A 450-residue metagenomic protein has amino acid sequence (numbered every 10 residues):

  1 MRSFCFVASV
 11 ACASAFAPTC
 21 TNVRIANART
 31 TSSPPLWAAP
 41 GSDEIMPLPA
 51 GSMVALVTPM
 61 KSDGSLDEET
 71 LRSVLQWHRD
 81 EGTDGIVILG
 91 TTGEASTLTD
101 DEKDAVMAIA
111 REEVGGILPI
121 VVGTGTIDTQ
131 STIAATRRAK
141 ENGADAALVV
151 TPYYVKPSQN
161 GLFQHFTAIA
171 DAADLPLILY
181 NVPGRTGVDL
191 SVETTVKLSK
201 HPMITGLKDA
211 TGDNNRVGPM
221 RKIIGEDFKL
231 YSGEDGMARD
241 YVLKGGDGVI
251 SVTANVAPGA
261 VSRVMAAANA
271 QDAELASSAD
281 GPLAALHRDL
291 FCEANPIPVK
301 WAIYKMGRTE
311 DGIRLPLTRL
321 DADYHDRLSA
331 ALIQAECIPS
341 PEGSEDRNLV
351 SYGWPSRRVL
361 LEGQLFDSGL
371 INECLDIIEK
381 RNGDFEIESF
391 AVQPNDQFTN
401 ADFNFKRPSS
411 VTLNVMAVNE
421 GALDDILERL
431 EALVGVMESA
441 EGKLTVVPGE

Functional and structural regions predicted by a protein language model:
M1-V23: N-terminal chloroplast transit peptides
N27-P47: N-terminal plastid-targeting presequences
S42-V54, T58-G187: Active-site beta->alpha loop and helix N-cap motifs at the rims of alpha/beta catalytic domains
E44, L48-V57, E81-T83, T92 (+3 more regions): C-terminal alpha-helical cap/extension of soluble enzyme domains
T91, G125, P152, V182 (+5 more regions): Short, ordered loop/turn segments at secondary-structure junctions
A105, I109-V114, R138, N142 (+10 more regions): Alpha-helical structural signal in soluble globular domains
D171-A172, P183-F291: Catalytic alpha/beta core domains of metabolic enzymes, predominantly
N348-E450: Metallocofactor- and cofactor-centric catalytic cores in central/energy metabolism, strongly enriched
